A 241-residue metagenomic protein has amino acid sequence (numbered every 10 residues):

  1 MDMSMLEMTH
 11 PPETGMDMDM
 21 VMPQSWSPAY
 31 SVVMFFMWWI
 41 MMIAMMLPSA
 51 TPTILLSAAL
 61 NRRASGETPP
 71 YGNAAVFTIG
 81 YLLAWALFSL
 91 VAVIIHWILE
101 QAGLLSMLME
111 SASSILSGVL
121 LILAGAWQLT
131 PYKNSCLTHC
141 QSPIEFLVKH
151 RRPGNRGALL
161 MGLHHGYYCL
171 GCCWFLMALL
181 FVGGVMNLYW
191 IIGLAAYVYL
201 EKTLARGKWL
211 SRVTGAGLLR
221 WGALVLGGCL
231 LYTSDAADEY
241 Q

Functional and structural regions predicted by a protein language model:
M1, Y71-Y132: Membrane helix-loop-helix hairpins that form the core translocation module of multi-pass transporters
L6-P12, D17, V21-S31, A102-L120 (+1 more regions): Alpha-helical multi-pass membrane helix bundles of inner-membrane/thylakoid proteins, especially permease cores
F35-L82: Juxtamembrane transmembrane-helix termini in multi-pass membrane transport proteins
W38-I40, M161-Y167, W174-V182: Generic transmembrane alpha-helix signature in multi-pass membrane proteins, especially transporters/channels
R62-S65, E100-S111, T203-W209: Membrane interface segments of multi-pass transport proteins and intramembrane proteases
E67-I98, C172-W221: A small-residue-rich subset of transmembrane alpha-helices
E145-R152, A216-G228: Small-residue-rich segments of transmembrane alpha-helices in multi-pass membrane proteins, especially helix faces
Y232-Q241: Single conserved hydrophobic/aromatic residue that forms the stacking wall/gate of nucleotide- or nucleobase-binding
